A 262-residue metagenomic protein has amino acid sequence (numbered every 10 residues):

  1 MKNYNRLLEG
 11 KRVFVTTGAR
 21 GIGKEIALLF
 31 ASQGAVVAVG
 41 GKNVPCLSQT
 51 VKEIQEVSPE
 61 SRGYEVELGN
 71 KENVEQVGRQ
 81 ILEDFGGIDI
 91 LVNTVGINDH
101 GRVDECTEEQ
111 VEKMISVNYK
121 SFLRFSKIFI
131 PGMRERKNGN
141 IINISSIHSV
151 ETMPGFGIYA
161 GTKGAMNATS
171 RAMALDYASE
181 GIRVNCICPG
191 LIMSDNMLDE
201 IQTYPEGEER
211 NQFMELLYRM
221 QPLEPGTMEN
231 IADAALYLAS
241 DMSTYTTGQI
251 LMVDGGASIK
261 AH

Functional and structural regions predicted by a protein language model:
K2-Y4, E151, L236, T247-H262: Short C-terminal tail/terminal secondary-structure segment of NAD(P)H-dependent dehydrogenase/reductase domains
T17-G21: Conserved glycine-rich cofactor-binding loop
R102-V103, T107-I115, Q202, L217: Substrate-binding pocket helix/loop in short-chain dehydrogenase/reductase
S126, T162, S170: Active-site helix of classical SDR
P131, L175-S179, T244: Alpha-helical segment proximal to the catalytic Tyr-Lys
S146: Residue(s) in the substrate-gating loop at a strand-loop-helix junction that position the organic substrate next
C186, E208-M242, T246, V253-G255: C-terminal helical subdomain
